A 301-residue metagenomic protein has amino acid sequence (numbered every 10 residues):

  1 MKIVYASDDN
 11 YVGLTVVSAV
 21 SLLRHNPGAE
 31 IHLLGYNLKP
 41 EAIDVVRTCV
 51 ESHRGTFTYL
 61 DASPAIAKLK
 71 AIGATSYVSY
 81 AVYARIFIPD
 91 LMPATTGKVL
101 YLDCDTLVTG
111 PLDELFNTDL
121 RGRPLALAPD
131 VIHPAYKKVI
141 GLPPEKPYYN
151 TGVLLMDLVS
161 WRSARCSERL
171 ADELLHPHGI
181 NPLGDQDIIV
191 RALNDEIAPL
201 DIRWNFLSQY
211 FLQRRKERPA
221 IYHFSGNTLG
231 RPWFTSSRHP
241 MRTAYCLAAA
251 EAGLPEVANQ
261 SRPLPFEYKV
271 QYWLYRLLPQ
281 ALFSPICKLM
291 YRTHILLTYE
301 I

Functional and structural regions predicted by a protein language model:
M1, S7-N10, R162-I301: A glycosyltransferase accessory/donor-loop signature
V12-N26: Histidine-anchored nucleotide/phosphate-binding helix
E30-N37, L127-A128: Short internal beta-strands
E41-H53: Short, aromatic/basic amphipathic alpha-helical patches
V50-D90: Active-site-proximal specificity loops/subdomain of glycosyltransferases
S63-A65, A81-H133, K146, L155-M156: GT-A fold catalytic core of metal-dependent nucleotide-sugar glycosyltransferases, centered on the diacidic
R123-E145, P232, A244-L247, W273: A short, conserved beta-to-alpha structural element at the edge of catalytic cores that scaffolds binding
G152-W161: Short glycine- and hydrophobic/aromatic-rich loop-to-beta-strand nucleating segment in the catalytic cores
